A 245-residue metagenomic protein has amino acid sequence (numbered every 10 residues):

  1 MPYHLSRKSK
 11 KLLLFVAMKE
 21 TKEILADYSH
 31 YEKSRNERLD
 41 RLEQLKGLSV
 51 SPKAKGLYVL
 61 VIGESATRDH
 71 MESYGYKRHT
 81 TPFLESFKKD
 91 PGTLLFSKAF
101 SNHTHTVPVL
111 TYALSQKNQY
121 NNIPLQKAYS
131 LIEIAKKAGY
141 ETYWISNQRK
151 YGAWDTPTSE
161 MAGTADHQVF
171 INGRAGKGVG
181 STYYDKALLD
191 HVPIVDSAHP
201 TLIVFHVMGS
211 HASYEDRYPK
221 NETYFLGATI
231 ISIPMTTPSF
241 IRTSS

Functional and structural regions predicted by a protein language model:
P2-L60, S65-I231: Active-site-proximal alpha/beta segments of enzymes that process anionic O-linked groups
E133, R242-S245: A generic "alpha-helical surface" signal
A228-T243: Cationic, amphipathic, low-complexity alpha-helical segments enriched in hydrophobics plus arginine/proline
